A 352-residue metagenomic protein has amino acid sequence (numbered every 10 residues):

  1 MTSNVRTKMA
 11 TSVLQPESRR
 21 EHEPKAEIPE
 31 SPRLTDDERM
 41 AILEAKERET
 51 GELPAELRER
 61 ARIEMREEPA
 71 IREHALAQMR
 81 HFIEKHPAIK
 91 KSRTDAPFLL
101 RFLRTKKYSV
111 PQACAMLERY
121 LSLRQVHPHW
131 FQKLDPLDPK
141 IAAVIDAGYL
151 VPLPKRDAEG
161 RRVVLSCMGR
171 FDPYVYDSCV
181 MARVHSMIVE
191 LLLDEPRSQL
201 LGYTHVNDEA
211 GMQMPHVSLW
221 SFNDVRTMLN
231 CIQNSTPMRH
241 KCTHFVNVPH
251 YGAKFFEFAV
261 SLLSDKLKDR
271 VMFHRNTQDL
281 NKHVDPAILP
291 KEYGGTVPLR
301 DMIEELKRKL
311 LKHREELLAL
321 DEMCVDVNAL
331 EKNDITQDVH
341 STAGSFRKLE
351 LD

Functional and structural regions predicted by a protein language model:
M1-D352: Basic, amphipathic alpha-helical/coil surface patches used to engage anionic, phosphate-bearing ligands and membranes
